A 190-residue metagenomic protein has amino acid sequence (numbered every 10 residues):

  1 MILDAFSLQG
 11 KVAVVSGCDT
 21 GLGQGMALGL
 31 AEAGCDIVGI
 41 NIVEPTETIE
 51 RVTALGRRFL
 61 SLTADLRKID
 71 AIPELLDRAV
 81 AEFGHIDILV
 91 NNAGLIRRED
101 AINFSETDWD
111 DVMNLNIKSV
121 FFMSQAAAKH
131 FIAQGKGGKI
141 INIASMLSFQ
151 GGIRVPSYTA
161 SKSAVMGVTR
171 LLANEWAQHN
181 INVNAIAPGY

Functional and structural regions predicted by a protein language model:
V12, D19-G21: Conserved glycine-rich cofactor-binding loop
A33-E47: Conserved glycine-rich Rossmann-like NAD(P)H-binding loop of the short-chain dehydrogenase/reductase
E99-I102, Q150-P156, Q178-H179: Active-site loop immediately N-terminal to the catalytic Tyr-X3-Lys motif of short-chain dehydrogenase/reductase
D100-A101, S105-M113: Substrate-binding pocket helix/loop in short-chain dehydrogenase/reductase
S124, S161, T169: Active-site helix of classical SDR
K129, N174-Q178: Alpha-helical segment proximal to the catalytic Tyr-Lys
S145: Residue(s) in the substrate-gating loop at a strand-loop-helix junction that position the organic substrate next
